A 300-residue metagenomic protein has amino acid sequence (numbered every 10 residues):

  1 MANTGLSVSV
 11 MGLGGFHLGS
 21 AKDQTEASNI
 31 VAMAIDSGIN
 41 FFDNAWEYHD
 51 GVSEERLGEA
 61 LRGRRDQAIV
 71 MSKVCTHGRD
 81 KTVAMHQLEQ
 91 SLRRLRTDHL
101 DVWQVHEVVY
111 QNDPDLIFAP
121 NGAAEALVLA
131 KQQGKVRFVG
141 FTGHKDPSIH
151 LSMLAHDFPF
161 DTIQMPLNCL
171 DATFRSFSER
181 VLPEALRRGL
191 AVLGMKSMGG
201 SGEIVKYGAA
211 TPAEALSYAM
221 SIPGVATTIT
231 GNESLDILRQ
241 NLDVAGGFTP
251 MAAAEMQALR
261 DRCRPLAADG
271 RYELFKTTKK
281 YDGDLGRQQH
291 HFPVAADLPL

Functional and structural regions predicted by a protein language model:
M1, L13, A34, F42 (+9 more regions): Conserved, mostly hydrophobic/aromatic
M1, M33-I35, I39-N40, H156 (+2 more regions): Structured C-terminal cap/extension of enzyme domains
M1-A68: N-terminal binding-site loop/beta-alpha segment at the start of enzyme catalytic domains that lines or forms
G14-T25, S72-V83, Q111-L116, I204-A209: Active-site mouth loops of central-metabolism enzymes
G19, R79-R180, L186-L193: Glycine/proline-rich, positively charged, aromatic-decorated active-site loop/lid region on the catalytic face
E26-I30, S53-A60, Q87-S91, A123-L127 (+4 more regions): A general structural detector for well-ordered alpha-helical segments in enzyme core domains, enriched
F41-E47, R137-F141, Q164-M165, T227-I229: Short catalytic-loop micro-motif centered on adjacent basic/acidic residues
Y48-H49, G63-M85, H106-V109: Structural motif corresponding to the early beta-alpha repeats
